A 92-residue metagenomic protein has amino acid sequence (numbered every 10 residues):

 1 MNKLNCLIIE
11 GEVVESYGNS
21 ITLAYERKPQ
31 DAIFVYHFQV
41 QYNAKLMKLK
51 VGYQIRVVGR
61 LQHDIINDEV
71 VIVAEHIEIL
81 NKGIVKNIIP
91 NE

Functional and structural regions predicted by a protein language model:
M1-N5, K82-V85: OB-fold nucleic-acid-binding modules
L4-C6, G52-Q54, N67: A general secondary-structure signal for short beta-strands and their flanking turns/coil in non-transmembrane regions
N5-N19: Structural detector for short beta-strands of small beta-barrel domains
E10-E12, V58-R60, V73: Residues located in well-ordered beta-strands
S16-Q39, I77: OB-fold (S1/OB) nucleic-acid-binding surfaces
A24-E26, V58-Q62: Generic short beta-strand segments
Q41-V58: Short nucleic-acid-contacting surface segments enriched for D/E, G, S/T with interspersed K/R
Q62-N91: OB-fold/S1-family single-stranded nucleic acid-binding modules
